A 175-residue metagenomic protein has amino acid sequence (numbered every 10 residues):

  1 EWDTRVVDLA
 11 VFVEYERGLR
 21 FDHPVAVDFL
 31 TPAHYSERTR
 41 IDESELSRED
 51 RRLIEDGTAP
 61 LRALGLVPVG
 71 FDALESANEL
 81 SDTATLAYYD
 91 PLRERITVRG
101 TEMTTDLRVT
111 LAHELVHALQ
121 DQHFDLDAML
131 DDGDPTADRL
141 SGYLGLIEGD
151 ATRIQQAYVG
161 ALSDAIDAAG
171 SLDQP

Functional and structural regions predicted by a protein language model:
W2-D22: Mature N-terminal segment immediately following signal peptide/propeptide cleavage in secreted/periplasmic
L9, D121-Q174: Post-HExxH zinc-binding segment in Zn-dependent metallohydrolases
D22-E43, D132-D138, A169-P175: Acidic helix-start/capping segments at beta-turn-to-alpha-helix junctions
T31, G100-E102, F124: A mature extracytoplasmic/lumenal domain signature
S36-R52, G70-R95: Catalytic zinc-binding patch centered on the HExxH motif and its immediate surroundings that defines zinc-dependent
I54-L74: A short, small/polar-residue-rich loop/turn motif at beta-strand boundaries within alpha/beta enzyme cores
D82, R93-A112, D138-Y143: Short pre-active-site segment immediately N-terminal to the catalytic Zn-binding motif
T110, E114-Q122: Catalytic glutamate of the conserved HExxH
